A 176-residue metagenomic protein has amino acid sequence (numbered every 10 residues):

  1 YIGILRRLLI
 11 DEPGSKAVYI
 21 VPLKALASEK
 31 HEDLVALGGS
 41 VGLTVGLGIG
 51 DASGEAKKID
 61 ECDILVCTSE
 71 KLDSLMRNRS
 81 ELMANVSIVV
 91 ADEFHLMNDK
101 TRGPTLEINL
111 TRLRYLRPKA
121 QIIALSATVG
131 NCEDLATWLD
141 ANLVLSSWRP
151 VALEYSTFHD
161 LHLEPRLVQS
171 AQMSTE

Functional and structural regions predicted by a protein language model:
Y1-H162, V168: Conserved P-loop/Walker A NTP-binding site and adjacent catalytic elements of P-loop NTPases
S170-Q172: Conserved functional hotspots that engage anionic ligands or polymers and/or phospholipid headgroups
E176: Conserved interdomain hinge at the start of the Helicase C-terminal
